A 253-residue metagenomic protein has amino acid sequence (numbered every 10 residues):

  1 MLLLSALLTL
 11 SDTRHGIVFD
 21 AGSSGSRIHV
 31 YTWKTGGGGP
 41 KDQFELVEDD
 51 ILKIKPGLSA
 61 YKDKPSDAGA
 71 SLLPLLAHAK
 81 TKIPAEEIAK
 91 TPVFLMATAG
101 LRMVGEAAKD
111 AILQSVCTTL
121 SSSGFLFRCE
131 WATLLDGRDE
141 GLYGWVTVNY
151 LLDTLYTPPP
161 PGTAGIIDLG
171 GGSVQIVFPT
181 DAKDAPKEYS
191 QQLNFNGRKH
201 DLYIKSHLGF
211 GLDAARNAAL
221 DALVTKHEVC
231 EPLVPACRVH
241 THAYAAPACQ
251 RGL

Functional and structural regions predicted by a protein language model:
L2-G16: N-terminal signal peptide
G16, V30, I51-A89, F94 (+2 more regions): Helical "lid/coupling" subdomains associated with nucleotide-phosphate turnover
S24, G172: Conserved Rossmann-like nucleotide-cofactor binding loop
W33-T35: Short coil/turn motifs at secondary-structure junctions
G37-V47: Beta-propeller domains
